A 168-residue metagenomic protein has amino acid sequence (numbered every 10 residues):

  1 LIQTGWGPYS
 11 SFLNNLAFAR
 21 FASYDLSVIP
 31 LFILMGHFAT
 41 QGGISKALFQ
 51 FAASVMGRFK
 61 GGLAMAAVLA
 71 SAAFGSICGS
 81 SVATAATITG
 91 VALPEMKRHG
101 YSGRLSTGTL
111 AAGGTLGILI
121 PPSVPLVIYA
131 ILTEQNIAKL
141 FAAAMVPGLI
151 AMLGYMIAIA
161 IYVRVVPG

Functional and structural regions predicted by a protein language model:
L1-G168: Alpha-helical transmembrane segments of multi-pass membrane transport proteins
